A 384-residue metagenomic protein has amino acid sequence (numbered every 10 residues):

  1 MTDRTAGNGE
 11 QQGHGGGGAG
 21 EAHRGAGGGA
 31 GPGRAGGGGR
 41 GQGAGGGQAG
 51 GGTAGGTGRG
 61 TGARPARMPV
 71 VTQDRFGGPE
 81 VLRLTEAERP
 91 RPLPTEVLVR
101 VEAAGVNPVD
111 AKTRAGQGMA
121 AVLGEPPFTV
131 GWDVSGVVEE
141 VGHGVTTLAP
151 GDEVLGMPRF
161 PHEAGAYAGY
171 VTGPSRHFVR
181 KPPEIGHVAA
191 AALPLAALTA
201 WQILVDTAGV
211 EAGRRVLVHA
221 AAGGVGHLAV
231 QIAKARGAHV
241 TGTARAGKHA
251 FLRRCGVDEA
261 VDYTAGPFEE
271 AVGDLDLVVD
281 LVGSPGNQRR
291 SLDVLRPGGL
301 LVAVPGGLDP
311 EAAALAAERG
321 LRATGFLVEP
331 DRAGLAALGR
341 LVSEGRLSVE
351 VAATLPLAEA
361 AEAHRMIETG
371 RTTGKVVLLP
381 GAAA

Functional and structural regions predicted by a protein language model:
T2-R4, G58-A66, G334-A384: C-terminal hydrophobic helical "lid"/dimerization subdomain of Rossmann-like NAD(P)H-dependent oxidoreductases
N8, T61-R64, E88-V106, G118-F160: Glycine-rich beta-strand-centered segment in the early N-terminal region that forms part of a ligand/cofactor-binding
L123, T147, M157-A220: NAD(P)H dinucleotide-binding glycine-rich loop of Rossmann-like/cofactor-binding domains, especially the beta1-alpha1
E153, R215, H239, G299-L300 (+1 more regions): Short glycine-centered segments of the SAM/dcSAM-binding site in methyltransferase folds
L155, V278-V279, V302: N-terminal Rossmann-like NAD(P) cofactor-binding module of classical short-chain dehydrogenase/reductase
A191-D262: Mid-domain Rossmann-like dinucleotide-binding core that forms the NAD(H)/NADP(H) cofactor-binding site
E270-L277: A short acidic, Gly/Pro-enriched loop at the edge of an enzyme's catalytic core that lines a small-molecule cofactor
V282-L347, L379-A384: Glycine-rich phosphate-binding loop and adjacent beta-alpha segment of Rossmann(oid) nucleotide-cofactor-binding
